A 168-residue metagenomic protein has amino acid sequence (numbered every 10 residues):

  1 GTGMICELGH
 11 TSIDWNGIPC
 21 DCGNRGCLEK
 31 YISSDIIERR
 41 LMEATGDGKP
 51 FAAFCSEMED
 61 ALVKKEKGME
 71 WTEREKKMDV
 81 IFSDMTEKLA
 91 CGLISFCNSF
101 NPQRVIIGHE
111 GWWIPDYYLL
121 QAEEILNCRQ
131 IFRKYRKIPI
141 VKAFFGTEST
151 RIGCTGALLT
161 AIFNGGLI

Functional and structural regions predicted by a protein language model:
T2-C6, K77: Short Cys/His-rich Zn2+-coordinating modules
I5-D21: Immediate flanking context of iron-sulfur cluster ligation sites
W15-P19, L28-I168: ATP-binding/phosphotransfer module of carbohydrate and carboxylate kinases, centering on a glycine-rich
